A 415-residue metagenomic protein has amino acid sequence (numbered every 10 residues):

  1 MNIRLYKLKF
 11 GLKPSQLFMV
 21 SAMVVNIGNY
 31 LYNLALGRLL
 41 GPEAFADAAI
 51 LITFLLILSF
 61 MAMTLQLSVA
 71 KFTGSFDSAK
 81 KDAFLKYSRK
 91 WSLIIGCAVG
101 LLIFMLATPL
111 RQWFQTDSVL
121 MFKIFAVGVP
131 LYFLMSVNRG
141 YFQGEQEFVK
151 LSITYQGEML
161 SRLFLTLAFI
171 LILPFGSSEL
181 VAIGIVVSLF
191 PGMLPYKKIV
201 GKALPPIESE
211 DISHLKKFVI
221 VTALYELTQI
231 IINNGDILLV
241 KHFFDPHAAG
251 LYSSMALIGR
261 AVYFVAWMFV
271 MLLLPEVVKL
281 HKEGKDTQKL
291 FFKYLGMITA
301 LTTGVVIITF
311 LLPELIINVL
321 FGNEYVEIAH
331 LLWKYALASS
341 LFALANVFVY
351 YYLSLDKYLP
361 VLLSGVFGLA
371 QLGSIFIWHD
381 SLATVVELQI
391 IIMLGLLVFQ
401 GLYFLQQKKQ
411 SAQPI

Functional and structural regions predicted by a protein language model:
M1-G11, V149-I153, S177-G184, F190-N233 (+2 more regions): Interhelical loop/hinge segments that connect adjacent transmembrane helices in multipass membrane
F10-Q66, I103-F104, I220-P246, G395: Signature of the first transmembrane helix
K13-V25, I50-L51, L55, S59-T108 (+2 more regions): Membrane-water interface segments that mark the loop-to-transmembrane alpha-helix transition
P42, A107-F125, P246, F310-L341: Interfacial segments at transmembrane-helix termini and the short loops linking adjacent helices
I52-A62, Q229, Y252-M271, L301-V305 (+1 more regions): Transmembrane helix-bundle signature of multi-pass secondary active exporters and lipid flippases
A62-S78, G259-G284, S354: Helix-loop junctions and terminal segments of transmembrane helices in multi-pass membrane transport/translocation
K123, S152-G201, V366-F367, A383-Q406: Hydrophobic alpha-helical transmembrane segments
Y132-I153, K279, L337-L363: Membrane-interface junctions at transmembrane-helix termini in multi-pass inner-membrane proteins
